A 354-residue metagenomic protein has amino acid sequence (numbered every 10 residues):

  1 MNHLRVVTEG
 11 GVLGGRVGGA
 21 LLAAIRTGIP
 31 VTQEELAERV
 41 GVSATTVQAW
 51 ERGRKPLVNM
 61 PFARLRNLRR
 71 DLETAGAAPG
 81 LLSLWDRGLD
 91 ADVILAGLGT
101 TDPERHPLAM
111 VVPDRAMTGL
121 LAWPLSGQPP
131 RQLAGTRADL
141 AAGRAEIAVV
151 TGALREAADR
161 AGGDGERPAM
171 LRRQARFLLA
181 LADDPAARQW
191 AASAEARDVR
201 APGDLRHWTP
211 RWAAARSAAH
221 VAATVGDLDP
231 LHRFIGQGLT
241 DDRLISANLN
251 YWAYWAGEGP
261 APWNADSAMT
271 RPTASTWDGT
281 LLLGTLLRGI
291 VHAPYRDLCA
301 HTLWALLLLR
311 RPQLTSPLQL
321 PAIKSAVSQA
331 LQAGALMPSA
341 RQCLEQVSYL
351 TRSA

Functional and structural regions predicted by a protein language model:
M1-I94: Basic, Lys/Arg-rich alpha-helical nucleic-acid-recognition elements, primarily the DNA-binding modules of transcription
A77-P79, I94-E104, D204-R206, N248-N250 (+1 more regions): Short, charged low-complexity intrinsically disordered segments located at boundaries of structured domains
G80-A148, P272-L283, L287, V291: Amphipathic helix-loop-helix modules that constitute alpha-helical solenoid scaffolds
A91-A96, V199-G203, T240-L244: Short, mixed-charge aromatic SLiMs
A109-A219: Mid-protein regulatory/catalytic core that forms ligand/cofactor-binding pockets and protein-protein interaction
L179, A223-G226: Hydrophobic/aromatic side-chain positions at a characteristic register within alpha-helices of tetratricopeptide repeats
H220-V221, D229: Intrinsic disorder/low-complexity detector
D229-A354: Long, low-complexity regulatory tails in eukaryotic proteins
